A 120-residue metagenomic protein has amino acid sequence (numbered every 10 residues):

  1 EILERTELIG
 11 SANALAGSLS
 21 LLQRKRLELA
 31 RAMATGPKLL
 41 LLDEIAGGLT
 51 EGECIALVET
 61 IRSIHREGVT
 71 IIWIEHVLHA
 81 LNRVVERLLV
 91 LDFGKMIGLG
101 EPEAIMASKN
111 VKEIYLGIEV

Functional and structural regions predicted by a protein language model:
I2-Q23: Conserved ABC nucleotide-binding domain
L29: Hydrophobic anchor residue at the start of the ABC signature
G36: Conserved catalytic motifs of ABC-family nucleotide-binding domains
L40-D43: Catalytic Walker B motif of ABC-type/P-loop ATPase nucleotide-binding domains
L81-R83: A short, surface-exposed alpha-helical micro-motif characterized by mixed small hydrophobic and charged/polar residues
L99-G100: ABC ATPase "signature
